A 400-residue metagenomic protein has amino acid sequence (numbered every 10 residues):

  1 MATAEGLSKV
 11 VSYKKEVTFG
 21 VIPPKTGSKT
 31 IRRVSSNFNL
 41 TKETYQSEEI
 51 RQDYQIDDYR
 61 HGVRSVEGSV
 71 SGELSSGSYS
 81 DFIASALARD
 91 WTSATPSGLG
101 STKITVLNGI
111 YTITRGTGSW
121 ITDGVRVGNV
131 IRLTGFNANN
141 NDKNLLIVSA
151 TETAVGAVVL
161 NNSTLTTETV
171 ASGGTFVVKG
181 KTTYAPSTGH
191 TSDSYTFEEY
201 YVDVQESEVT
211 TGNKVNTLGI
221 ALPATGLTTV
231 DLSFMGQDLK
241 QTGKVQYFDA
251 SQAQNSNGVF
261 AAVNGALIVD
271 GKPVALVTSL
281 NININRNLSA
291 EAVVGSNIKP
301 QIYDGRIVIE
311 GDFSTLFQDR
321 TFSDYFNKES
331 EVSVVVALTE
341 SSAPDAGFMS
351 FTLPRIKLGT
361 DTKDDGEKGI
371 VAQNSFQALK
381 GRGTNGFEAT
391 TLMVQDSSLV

Functional and structural regions predicted by a protein language model:
M1-V400: Signature of extracytoplasmic/envelope-associated structural regions
